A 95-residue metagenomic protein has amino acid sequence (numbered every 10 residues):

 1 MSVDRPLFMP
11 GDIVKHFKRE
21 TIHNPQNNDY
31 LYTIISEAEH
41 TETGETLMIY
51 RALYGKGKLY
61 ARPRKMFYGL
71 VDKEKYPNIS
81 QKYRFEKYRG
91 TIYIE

Functional and structural regions predicted by a protein language model:
M1-V3, I94-E95: Short, Lys/Arg-enriched, disordered terminal segments
V3-P25: Short coil-to-beta transition motif at edge beta-strands of beta-rich domains
P10, Y30, T46: Residues that flank catalytic or metal-binding motifs in active/ligand-binding sites
K15, I35, R51, E86: Residues in well-ordered beta-strands of folded domains
R19, E39, G90: Residues that form or immediately flank small-molecule/cofactor binding pockets and catalytic motifs
N24-E39: Short beta-strand-centered aromatic/proline hotspots
S36-F67: Basic/aromatic-rich interaction segments and small domains that mediate binding to polyanionic partners
G57-E95: Intrinsically disordered, low-complexity, charged/polar segments
